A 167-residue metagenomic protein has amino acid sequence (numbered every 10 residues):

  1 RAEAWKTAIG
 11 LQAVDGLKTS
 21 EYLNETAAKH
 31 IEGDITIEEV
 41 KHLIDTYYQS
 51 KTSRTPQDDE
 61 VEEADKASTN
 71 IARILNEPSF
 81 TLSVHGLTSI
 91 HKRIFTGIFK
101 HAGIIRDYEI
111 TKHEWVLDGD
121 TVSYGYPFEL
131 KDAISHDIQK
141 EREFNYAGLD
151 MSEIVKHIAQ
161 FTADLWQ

Functional and structural regions predicted by a protein language model:
R1-Q167: FIC/Doc superfamily catalytic core
